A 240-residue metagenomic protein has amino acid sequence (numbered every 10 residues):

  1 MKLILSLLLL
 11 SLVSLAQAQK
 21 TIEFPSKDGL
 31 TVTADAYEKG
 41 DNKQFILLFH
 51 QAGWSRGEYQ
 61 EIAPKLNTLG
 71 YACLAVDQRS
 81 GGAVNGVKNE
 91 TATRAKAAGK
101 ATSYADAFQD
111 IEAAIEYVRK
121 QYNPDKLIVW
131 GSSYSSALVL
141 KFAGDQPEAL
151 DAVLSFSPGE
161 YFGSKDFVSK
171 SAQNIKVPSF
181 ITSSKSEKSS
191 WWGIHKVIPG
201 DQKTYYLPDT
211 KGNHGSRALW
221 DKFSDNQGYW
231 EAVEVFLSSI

Functional and structural regions predicted by a protein language model:
L3-V13: Sec-dependent N-terminal signal peptides
E23-Y37, K43-Q121: Serine-hydrolase catalytic machinery in alpha/beta-hydrolase-like enzymes
Y122-S133: Alpha/beta-hydrolase fold nucleophile elbow
S136-P147: Short glycine-enriched nucleophile-adjacent loop and the immediately C-terminal alpha-helix near the catalytic center
E148-Y161: A conserved short beta-strand
Y161-F162, S183-S190: Acidic catalytic loop of the alpha/beta-hydrolase fold
I175, F180-S183: Short beta-strand/loop motif that positions the catalytic acidic residue of the alpha/beta-hydrolase fold
T204-I240: C-terminal catalytic histidine-bearing segment of alpha/beta-hydrolase fold enzymes
